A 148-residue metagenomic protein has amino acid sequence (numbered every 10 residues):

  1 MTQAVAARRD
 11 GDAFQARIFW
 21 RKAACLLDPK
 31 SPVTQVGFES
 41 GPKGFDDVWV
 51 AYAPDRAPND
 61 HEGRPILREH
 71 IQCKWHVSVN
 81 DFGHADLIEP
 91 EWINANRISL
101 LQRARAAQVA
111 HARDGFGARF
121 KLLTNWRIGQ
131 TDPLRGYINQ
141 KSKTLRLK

Functional and structural regions predicted by a protein language model:
M1-R8, D12, G63-K148: Acidic metal-coordinating catalytic centers involved in nucleic-acid phosphodiester chemistry
R8-I88: Catalytic centers of nucleases
